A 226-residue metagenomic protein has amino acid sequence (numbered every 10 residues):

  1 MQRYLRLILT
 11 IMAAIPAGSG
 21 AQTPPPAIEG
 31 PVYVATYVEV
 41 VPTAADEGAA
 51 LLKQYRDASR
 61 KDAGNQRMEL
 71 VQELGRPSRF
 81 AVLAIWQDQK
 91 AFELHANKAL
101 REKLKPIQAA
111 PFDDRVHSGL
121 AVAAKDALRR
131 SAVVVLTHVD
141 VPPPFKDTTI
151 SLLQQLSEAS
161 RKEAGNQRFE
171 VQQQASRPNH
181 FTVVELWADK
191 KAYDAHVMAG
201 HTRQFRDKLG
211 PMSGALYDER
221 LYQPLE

Functional and structural regions predicted by a protein language model:
M1-Y4: N-terminal secretory signal peptides that target proteins for export/translocation
R6-A17: Bacterial N-terminal signal peptides
Q22-G30, E69-S78, E102-V134, H138 (+2 more regions): Glycine-rich beta-strand-turn "strand-cap" elements at beta-sheet edges
P31-V38, E69-A96, A132-D140, E170-V197: Short, well-ordered beta-strand segments in beta-rich or mixed alpha/beta enzyme and ligand-binding folds
P42-N65, L100-L104, F145-R168, H201-F205: Short amphipathic alpha-helical segments
Y55-A63, A96, Q108-P111, A164 (+2 more regions): Sec/Tat-exported extracytoplasmic proteins
K61-G64, Q89-F92, R101-K105, A110-D113: Short helix C-cap/helix-to-loop transition motifs enriched in small/turn-promoting residues
